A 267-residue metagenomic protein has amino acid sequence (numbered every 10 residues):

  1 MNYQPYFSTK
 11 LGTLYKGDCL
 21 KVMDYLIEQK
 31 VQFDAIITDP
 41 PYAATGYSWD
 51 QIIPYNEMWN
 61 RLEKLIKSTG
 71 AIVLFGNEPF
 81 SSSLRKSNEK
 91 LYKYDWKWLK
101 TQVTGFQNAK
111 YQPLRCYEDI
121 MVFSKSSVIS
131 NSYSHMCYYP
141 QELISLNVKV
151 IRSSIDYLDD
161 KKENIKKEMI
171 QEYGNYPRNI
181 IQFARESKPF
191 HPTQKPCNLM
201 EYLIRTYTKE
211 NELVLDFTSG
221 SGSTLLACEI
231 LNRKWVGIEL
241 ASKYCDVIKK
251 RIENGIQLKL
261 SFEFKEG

Functional and structural regions predicted by a protein language model:
M1-G237, A241-V247: Core catalytic lobe of class I
N2-T9, K249-E263: Short, conserved SAM-binding/catalytic segment of Class I S-adenosyl-L-methionine-dependent methyltransferases
Y133-Y138, K259-G267: Short, flexible loop/turn segments with low-complexity composition
